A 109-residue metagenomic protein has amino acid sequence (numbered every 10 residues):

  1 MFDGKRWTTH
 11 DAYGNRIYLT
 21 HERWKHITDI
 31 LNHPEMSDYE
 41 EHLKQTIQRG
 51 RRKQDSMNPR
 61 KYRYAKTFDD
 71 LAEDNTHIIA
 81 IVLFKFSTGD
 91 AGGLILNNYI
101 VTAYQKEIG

Functional and structural regions predicted by a protein language model:
M1-G109: Ribonuclease/tRNase effector modules and their secretory precursors
